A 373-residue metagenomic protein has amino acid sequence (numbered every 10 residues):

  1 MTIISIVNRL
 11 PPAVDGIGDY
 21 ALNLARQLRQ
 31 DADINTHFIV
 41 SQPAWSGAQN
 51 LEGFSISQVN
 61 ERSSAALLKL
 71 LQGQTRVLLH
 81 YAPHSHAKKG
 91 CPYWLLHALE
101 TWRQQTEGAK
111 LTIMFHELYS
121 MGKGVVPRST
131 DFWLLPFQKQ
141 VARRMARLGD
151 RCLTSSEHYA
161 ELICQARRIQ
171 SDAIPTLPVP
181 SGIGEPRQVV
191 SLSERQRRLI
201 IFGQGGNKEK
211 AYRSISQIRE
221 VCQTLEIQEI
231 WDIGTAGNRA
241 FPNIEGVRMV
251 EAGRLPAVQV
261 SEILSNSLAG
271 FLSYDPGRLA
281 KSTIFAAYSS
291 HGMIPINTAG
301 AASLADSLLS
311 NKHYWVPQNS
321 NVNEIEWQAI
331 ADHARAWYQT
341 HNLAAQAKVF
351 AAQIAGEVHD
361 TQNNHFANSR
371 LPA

Functional and structural regions predicted by a protein language model:
M1-V14, V77-H84, F271, D275: Nucleotide-activated donor-dependent transferases that construct or modify glycoconjugates
V7-V14, N23-G73, T235-R239, T283: N-terminal strand-loop element at the rim of the active site of nucleotide-sugar-dependent glycosyltransferases
D15, N319-F366: A charged, aromatic-enriched C-terminal amphipathic alpha-helix characteristic of glycosyltransferases across folds
E61-S63, T235-N238, M249-L264, A301: Conserved active-site histidine-acidic residue motif and adjacent donor-binding/catalytic loop of glycosyltransferases
E100-T101, S120, D131-C152: Membrane-proximal helix-turn-helix segments that form the acceptor-binding/catalytic region of lipid-linked
R147-L192, F202-G203: Donor nucleotide-sugar binding/catalytic pocket of nucleotide-sugar-dependent glycosyltransferases
G182-N243, A257: Conserved catalytic-core segment of nucleotide-activated headgroup transferases in glycan assembly
L264-L279, M293: Acidic donor-binding loop of glycosyltransferase active sites
